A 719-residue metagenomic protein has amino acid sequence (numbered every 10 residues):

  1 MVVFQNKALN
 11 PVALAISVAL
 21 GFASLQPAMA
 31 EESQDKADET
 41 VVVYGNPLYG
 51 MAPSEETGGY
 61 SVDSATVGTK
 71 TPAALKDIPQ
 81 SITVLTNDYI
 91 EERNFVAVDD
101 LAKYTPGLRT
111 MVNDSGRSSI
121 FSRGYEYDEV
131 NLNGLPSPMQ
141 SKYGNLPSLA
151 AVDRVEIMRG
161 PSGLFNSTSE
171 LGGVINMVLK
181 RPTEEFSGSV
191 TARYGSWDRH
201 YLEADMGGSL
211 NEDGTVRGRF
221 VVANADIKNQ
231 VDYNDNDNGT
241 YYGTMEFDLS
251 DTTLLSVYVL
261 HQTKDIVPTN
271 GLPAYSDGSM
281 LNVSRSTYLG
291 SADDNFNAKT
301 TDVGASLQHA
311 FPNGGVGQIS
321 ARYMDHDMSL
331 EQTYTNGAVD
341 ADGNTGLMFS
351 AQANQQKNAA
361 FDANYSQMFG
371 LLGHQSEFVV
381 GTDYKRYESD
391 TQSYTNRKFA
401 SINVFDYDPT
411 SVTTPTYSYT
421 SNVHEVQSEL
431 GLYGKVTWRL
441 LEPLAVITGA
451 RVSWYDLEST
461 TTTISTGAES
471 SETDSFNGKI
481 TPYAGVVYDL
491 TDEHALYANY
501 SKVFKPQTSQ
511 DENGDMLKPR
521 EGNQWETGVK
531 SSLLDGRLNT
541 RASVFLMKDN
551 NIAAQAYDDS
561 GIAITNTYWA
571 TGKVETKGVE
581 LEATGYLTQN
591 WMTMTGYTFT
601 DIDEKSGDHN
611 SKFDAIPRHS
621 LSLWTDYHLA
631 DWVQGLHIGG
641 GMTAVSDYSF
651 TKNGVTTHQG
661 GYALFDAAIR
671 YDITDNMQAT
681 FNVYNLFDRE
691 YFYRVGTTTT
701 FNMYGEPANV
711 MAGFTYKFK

Functional and structural regions predicted by a protein language model:
T110, S119, L135-R159, V178-L179: Short acidic/polar hinge/loop motifs at secondary-structure boundaries that mediate gating or recognition
A150-D153, L164-G243, L249-T253, T301 (+2 more regions): Outer-membrane beta-barrel translocator/receptor signature
A225-N229, Y242-A310, Y323-Q356, F399-E425 (+2 more regions): Acidic/polar loop-and-plug regions of large Gram-negative outer-membrane beta-barrel proteins
E246-S250, L260, Q356, Q375-E377 (+4 more regions): Structural signature of Gram-negative outer-membrane beta-barrels, strongest in the C-terminal barrel of TonB-dependent
V303-H326, M348-T462: Face-selective signature of the C-terminal outer-membrane beta-barrel domain
S306-P312, V316-Q332, D489, A495-Y497 (+3 more regions): Membrane-embedded beta-barrel scaffold of Gram-negative outer-membrane proteins
E442-P443, W569-K652, F687, G713-K717: Gram-negative outer-membrane beta-barrel transporters
T643-T651, R670-K719: C-terminal beta-signal and adjacent terminal beta-strands/loops of Gram-negative outer-membrane beta-barrel proteins
